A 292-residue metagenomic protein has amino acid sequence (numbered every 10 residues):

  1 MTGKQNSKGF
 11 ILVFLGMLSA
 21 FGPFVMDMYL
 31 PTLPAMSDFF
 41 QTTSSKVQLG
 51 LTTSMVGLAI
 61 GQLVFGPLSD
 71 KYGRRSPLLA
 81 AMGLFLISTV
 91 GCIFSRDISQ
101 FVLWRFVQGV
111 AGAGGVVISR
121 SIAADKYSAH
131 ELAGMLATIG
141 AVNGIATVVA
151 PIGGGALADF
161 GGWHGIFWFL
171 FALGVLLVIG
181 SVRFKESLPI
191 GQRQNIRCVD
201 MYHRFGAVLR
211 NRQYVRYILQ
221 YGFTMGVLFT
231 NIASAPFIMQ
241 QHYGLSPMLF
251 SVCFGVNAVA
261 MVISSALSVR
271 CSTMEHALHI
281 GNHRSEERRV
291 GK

Functional and structural regions predicted by a protein language model:
T2-K4, S187-I218: Juxtamembrane intracellular "pre-TM" segments in multi-pass secondary transporters
F10-S44, N231-P236: Extracytoplasmic
Q41, G73, F94-Q100, A111 (+2 more regions): Helix-breaking motifs and short loop linkers at transmembrane-helix boundaries and internal kinks in secondary membrane
T52-F65, G255-S264: Central cavity-lining transmembrane alpha-helices of secondary-active solute carriers, predominantly the Major
I60-S99: Conserved MFS/SLC helix-loop-helix module at the cytosolic interface between two early adjacent transmembrane helices
Q62-G73, S264-A277: Helix-to-loop junctions at the C-terminal end of transmembrane segments in multipass secondary transporters
R96, Q100, A137-V182, S234 (+1 more regions): Helix-loop-helix hairpin linking two adjacent transmembrane segments in secondary transporters
W104-I145: Cytoplasmic helix-loop-helix junction between adjacent transmembrane helices in 12-TM secondary transporters
